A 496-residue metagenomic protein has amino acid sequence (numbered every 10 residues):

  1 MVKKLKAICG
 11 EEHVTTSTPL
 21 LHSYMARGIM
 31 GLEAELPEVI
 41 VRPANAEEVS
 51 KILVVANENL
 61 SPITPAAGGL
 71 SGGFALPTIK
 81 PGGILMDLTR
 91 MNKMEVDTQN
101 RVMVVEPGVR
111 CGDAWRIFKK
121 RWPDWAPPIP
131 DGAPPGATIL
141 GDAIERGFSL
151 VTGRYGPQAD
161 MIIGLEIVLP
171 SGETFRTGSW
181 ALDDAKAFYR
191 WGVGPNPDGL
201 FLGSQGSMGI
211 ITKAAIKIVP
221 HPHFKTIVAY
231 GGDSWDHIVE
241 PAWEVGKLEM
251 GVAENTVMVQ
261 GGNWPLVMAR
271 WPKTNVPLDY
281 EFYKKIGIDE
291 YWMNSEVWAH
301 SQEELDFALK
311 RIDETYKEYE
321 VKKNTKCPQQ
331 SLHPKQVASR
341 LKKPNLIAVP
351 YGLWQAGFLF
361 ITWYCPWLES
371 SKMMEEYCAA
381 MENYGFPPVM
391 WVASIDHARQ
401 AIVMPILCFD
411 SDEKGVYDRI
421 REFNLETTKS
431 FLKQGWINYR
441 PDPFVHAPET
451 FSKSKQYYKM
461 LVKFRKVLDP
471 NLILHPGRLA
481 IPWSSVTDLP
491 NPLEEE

Functional and structural regions predicted by a protein language model:
K4-R27: Conserved oxyanion/phosphate-binding beta-strand-loop segments in alpha/beta enzyme cores
L5, N45, A56, G108 (+4 more regions): Buried hydrophobic positions in well-ordered alpha/beta secondary-structure cores of metabolic enzymes
E11, I29-V39, K51, L60-P62 (+4 more regions): Conserved glycine-rich FAD pyrophosphate-binding loop
Y24-W125, T138-S149: Long, structured ligand/cofactor-binding scaffold of large enzymes
A46, S234-D236, V297-L305, P366-S370 (+1 more regions): Helix N-cap motif at beta-to-alpha junctions
K93-D97, V105-K247, N491-E496: FAD-binding subdomain of flavoenzyme oxidoreductases
K225-G231, K284-K322: A conserved active-site cap/scaffold subdomain adjacent to cofactor or substrate pockets
I238-V257, G261-P277, S370-G385, F423-T428: Short amphipathic alpha-helix segments
